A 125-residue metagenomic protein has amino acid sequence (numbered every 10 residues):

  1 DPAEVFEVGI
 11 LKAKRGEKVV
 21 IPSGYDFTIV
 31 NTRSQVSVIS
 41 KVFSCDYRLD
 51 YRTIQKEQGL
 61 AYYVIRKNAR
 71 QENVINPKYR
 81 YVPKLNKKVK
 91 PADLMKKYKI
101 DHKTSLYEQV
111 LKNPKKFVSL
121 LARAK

Functional and structural regions predicted by a protein language model:
P2-E7, V30-P114, V118-K125: Double-stranded beta-helix
K12-R33: Conserved metal-binding segment of the jelly-roll/cupin
